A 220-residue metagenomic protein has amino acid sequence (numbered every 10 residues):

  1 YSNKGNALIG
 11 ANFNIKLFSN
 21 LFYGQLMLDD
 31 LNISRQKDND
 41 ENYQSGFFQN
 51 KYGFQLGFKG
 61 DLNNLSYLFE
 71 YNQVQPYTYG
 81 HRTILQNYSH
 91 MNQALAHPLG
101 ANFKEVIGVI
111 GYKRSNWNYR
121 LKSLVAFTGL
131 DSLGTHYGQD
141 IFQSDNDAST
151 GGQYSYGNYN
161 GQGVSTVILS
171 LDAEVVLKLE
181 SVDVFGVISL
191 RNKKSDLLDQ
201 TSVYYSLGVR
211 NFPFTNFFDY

Functional and structural regions predicted by a protein language model:
Y1-Y220: Exposed, low-structure sequence patches enriched in small/polar residues
